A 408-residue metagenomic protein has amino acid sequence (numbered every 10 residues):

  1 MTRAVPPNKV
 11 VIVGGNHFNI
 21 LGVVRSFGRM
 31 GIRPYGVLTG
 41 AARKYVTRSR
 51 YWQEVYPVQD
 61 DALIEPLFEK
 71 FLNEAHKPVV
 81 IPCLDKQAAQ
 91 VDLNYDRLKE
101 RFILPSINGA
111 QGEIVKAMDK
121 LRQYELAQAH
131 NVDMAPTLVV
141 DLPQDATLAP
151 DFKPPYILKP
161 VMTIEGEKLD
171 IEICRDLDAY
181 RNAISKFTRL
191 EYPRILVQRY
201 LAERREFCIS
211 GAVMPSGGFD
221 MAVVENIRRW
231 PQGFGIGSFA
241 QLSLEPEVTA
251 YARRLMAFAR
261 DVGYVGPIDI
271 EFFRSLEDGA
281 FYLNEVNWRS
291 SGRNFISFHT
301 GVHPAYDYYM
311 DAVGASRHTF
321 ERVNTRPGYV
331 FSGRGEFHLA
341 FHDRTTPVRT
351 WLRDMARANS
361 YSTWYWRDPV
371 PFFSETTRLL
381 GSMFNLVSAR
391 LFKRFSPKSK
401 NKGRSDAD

Functional and structural regions predicted by a protein language model:
M1-G109, E375, L379-K400: ATP-binding N-terminal substructure of ATP-dependent carboxylate-amine bond-forming enzymes
E54-D61, L138-D141, E172-D176: Short acidic-hydrophobic, aromatic-tinged amphipathic segments that line or gate anion-handling sites
K99-L104, G112-V132: Glycine-/Pro-rich loop/turn segments that contact NAD(P) or position catalytic residues in Rossmann-like domains
A127, T137, D151-L169, Y192-R204 (+1 more regions): ATP-grasp fold ATP-binding core
P136-T137, P155-I184, E206-C208, R229-S243: Glycine-rich phosphate-binding loop of ATP-grasp-fold ATP-dependent ligases
A146, M310-D408: Peripheral (often C-terminal) accessory segments that flank ATP-dependent C-N-forming ligase machineries
D178, R199-G263, N287-A312: ATP-dependent carboxylate/phosphate-activation module, predominantly the ATP-grasp catalytic core and closely related
Q198, V265-E277: A short glycine-rich, hydrophobically flanked beta-strand micro-motif that places a catalytic Asp/Glu for divalent metal
